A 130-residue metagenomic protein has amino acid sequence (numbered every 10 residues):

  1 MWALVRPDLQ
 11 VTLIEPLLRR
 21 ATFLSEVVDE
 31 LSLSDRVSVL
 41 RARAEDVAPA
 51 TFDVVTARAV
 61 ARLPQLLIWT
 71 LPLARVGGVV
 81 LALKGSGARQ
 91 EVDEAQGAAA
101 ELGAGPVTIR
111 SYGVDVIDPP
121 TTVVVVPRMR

Functional and structural regions predicted by a protein language model:
W2, R6-R130: S-adenosylmethionine
